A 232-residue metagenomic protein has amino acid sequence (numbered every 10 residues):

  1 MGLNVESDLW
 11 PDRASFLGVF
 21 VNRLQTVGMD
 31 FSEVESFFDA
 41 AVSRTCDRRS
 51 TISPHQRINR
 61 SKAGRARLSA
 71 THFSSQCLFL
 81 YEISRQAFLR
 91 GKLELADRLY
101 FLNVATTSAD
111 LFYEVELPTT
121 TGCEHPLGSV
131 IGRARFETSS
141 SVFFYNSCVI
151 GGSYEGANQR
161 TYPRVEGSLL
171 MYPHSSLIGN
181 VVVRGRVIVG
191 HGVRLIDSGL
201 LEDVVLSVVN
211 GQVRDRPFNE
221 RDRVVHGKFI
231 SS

Functional and structural regions predicted by a protein language model:
M1-A105, R221-S232: Terminal amphipathic alpha-helical/low-complexity segments used for targeting or macromolecular assembly
F20, I83, A87, L111 (+2 more regions): Generic structural hydrophobic/aromatic packing signal, biased to beta-strands
E94-C123: Hydrophobic, well-structured mid-protein blocks that either form specific transmembrane helices
I131-Y154: Histidine/lysine/aspartate-rich catalytic loop segments that bind and position anionic ligands
C148, G152-S232: Glycine-rich hexapeptide-repeat left-handed beta-helix
